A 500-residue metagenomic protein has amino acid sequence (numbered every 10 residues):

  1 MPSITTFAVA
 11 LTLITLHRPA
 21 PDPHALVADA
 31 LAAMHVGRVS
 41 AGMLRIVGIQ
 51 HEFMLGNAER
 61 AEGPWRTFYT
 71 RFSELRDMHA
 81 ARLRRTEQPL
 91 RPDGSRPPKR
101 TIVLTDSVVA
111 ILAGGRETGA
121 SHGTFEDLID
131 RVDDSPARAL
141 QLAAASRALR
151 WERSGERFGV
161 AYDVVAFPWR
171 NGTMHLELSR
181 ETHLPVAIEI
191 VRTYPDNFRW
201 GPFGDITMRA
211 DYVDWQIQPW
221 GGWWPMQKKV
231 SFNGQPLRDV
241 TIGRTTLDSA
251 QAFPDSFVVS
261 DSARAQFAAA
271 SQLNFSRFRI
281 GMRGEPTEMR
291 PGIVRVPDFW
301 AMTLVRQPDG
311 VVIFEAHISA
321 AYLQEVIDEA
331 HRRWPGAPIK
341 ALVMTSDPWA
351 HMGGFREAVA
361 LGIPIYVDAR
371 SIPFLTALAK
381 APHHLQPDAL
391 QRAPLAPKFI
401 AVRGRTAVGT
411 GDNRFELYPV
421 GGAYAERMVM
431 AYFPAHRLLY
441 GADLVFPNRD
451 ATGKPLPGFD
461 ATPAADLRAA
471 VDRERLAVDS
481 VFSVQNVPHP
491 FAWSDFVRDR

Functional and structural regions predicted by a protein language model:
P21-A25, S95-P98, V103-M174, R180-L184 (+5 more regions): Flexible, processing/modification-adjacent segments and terminal tails in exported/periplasmic/extracellular proteins
A25-R116, R147-R153, A320: N-terminal mature ectodomain segment of secretory-pathway/periplasmic proteins
S40-V47, H79-T86, F158-A166, P185-A187 (+4 more regions): Short, hydrophobic/aromatic-rich segments at coil-to-beta transitions
F158-S260, Y432-P434, G441-A442, P447-N448 (+1 more regions): Gly/Pro-enriched, hydrophobic low-complexity segments that function as extracytoplasmic propeptides/linkers
D239-P308, T406: Zn-dependent metallo-beta-lactamase
P286-A330, M428-P447: Conserved beta-strand hairpin/beta-sheet module of binuclear metal-dependent hydrolase folds, prominently
A321-Y366, R473-A477: Active-site metal-binding motif and surrounding structural segment of the metallo-beta-lactamase
L467-R500: Divalent-metal (often Zn2+) His-rich catalytic cores of metallo-beta-lactamase-fold enzymes
